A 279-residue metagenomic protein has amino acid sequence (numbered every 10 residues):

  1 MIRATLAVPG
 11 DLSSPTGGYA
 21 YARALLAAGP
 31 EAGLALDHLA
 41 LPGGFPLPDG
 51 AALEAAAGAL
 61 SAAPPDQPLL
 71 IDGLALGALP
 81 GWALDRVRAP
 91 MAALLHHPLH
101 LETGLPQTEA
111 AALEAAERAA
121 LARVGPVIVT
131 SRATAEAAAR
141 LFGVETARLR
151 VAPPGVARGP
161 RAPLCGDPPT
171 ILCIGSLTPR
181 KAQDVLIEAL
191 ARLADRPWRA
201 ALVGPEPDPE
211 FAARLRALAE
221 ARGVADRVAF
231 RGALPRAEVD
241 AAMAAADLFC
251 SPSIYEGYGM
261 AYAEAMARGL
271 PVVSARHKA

Functional and structural regions predicted by a protein language model:
T108-V127: Membrane-proximal helix-turn-helix segments that form the acceptor-binding/catalytic region of lipid-linked
A133, G155: Carbohydrate-associated surface elements
V156, P163-K181, I187-R192, A201: Conserved donor-binding/catalytic core segment of Leloir-type glycosyltransferases
R199-R216, G232: Glycosyltransferase donor-sugar binding loop
A233-L234, A241-A246: Short alpha-helical donor nucleotide-sugar binding micro-motif in glycosyltransferases
I254: Aromatic "clamp/platform" in nucleotide-sugar-dependent glycosyltransferases that forms part of the donor/acceptor
G259-Y262: Short glycine/serine-rich donor-binding loops of glycosyltransferases
P271-S274: Short hydrophobic beta-strand element within catalytic cores of glycosyltransferases and related nucleotide-activated
